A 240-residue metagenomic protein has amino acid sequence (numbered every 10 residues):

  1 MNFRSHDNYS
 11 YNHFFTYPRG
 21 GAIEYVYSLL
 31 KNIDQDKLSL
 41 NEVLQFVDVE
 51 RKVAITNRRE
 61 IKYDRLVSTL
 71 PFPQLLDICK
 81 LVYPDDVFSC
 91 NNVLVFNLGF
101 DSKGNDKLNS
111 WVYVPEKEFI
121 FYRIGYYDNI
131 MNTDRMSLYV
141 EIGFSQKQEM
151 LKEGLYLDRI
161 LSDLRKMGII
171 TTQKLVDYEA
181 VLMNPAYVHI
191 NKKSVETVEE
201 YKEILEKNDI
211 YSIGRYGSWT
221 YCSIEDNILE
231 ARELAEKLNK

Functional and structural regions predicted by a protein language model:
M1-K52: Active-site/ligand-binding neighborhood in enzyme catalytic cores
A22-E24, V67, L164, A231: Hydrophobic structural packing positions in well-ordered secondary structure
N32, Q74, I78, K237: Active-site catalytic microenvironments for nucleophilic, acid-base chemistry
Q35, Y63-D64, N208: Short, well-ordered alpha-helix to beta-strand connector turns
L38-L40, S68, S212: A structural signal for the hydrophobic beta-strands that form the central parallel beta-sheet of Rossmann-like
V43-K52, T56-G154, D158-G168, T197-I204: Mid-domain catalytic core of redox enzymes that form a hydrophobic substrate pocket/lid adjacent to a catalytic redox
Y126-K240: Conserved flavin/dinucleotide-binding core of flavoenzymes
